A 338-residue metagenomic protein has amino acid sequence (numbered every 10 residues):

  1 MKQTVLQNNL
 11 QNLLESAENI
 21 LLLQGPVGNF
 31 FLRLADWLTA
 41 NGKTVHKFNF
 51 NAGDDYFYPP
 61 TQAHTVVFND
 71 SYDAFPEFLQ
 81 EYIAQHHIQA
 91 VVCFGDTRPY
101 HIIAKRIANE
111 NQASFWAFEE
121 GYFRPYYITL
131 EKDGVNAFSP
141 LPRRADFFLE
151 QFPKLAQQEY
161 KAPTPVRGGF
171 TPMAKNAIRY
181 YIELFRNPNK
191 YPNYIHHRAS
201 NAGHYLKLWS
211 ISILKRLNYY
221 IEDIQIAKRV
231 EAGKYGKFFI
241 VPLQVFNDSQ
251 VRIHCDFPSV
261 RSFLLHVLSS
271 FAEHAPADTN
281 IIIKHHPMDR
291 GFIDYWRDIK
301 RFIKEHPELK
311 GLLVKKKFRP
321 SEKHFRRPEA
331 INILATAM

Functional and structural regions predicted by a protein language model:
M1-N51: N-terminal subdomain of nucleotide-sugar transferases
E18-L23, Y82-R98: Short N-terminal targeting/anchoring amphipathic segment
N41, Y191-I299: Conserved catalytic-core segment of nucleotide-activated headgroup transferases in glycan assembly
G53-D70: N-terminal beta-loop-helix "entrance" segment that forms/cooperates in small-molecule cofactor or anionic ligand
A90-I102, K316-M338: A donor-sugar binding/catalytic signature common to diverse glycosyltransferases and related nucleotide-sugar
E110-F115, T279: A short helix->loop->beta-strand "cap" motif at the edges of active sites that frequently abuts
S114-R216: Active-site-proximal region of nucleotide-activated glycan assembly enzymes, centered on histidine/acidic-rich loops
W296-K316: Nucleotide-activated donor-binding/catalytic signature segment of Leloir-type glycosyltransferases, i.e., the conserved
